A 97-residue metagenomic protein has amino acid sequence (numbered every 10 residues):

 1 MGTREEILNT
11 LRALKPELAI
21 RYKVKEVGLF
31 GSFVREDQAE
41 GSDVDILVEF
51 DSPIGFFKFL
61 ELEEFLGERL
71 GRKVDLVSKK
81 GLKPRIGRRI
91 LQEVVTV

Functional and structural regions predicted by a protein language model:
M1-E26, V34-E40, D51-V97: Catalytic core of pol beta-like nucleotidyltransferases
L29: Conserved histidines in hydrophobic membrane contexts and catalytic metal-binding motifs
D43-D45: Structural signature of the urease/amidohydrolase superfamily beta/alpha-barrel
L47-E49: Short hydrophobic/aromatic beta-strand micro-patches that form the beta-sheet surface supporting nucleotide- or nucleic
